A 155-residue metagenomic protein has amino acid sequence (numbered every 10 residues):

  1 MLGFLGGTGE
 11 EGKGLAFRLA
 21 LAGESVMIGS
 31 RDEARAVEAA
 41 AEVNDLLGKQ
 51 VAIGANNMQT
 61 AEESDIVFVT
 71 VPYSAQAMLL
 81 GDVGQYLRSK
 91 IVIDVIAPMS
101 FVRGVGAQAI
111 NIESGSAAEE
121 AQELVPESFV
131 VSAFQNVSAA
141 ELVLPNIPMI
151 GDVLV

Functional and structural regions predicted by a protein language model:
M1-D45: NAD(P)+-binding Rossmann beta1-loop-alpha1 motif at the extreme N-terminus of oxidoreductases
G7, N57, V71, V95-I96 (+2 more regions): Fold-independent oxyanion-binding glycine-rich loops and adjacent beta-strand/coil segments at enzyme active sites
G12, Q76-A77, A139-A140: Short, well-ordered alpha-helical microsegments
A41, G81, E119: Active-site phosphate/pyrophosphate- and oxyanion-stabilizing loops and adjacent acidic/basic residues in soluble
L47-I91, V95-V105: Rossmann-like NAD(P)-binding element
F101, V137-L142: Conserved catalytic-site region of short-chain dehydrogenase/reductase
G106-S114, L144-V155: Short beta-strand and adjoining strand-loop segment in the mid-core of the Rossmann-like NAD(P)-dependent dehydrogenase
N111-Q135: Rossmann-fold dehydrogenase core element
